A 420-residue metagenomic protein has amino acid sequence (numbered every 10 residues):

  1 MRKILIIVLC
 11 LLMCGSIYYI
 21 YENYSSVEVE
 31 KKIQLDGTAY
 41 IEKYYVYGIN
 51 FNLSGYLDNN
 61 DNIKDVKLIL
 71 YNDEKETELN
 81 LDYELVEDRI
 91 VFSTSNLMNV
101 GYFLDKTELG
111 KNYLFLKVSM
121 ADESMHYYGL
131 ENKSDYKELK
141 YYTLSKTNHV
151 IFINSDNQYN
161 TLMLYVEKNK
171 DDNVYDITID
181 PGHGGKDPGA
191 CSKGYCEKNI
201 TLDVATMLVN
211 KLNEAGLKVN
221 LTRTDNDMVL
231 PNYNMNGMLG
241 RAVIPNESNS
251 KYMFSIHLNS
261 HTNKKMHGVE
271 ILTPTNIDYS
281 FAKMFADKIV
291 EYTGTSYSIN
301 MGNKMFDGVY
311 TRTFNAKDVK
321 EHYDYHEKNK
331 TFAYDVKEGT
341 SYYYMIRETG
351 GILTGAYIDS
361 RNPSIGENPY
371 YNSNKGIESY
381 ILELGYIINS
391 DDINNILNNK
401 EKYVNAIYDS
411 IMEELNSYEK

Functional and structural regions predicted by a protein language model:
M1-C10: N-terminal Sec-pathway targeting helices
G15-K168: Basic, ligand-binding patches in group-transfer machinery, especially extracytoplasmic/periplasmic segments
N62-K64, N173, K265: Short loop/turn segments at connectors of secondary-structure elements within structured domains
Y165-D172, Y371: Short boundary motifs at domain starts and secondary-structure transition points
D172-V174, N249: A general structural motif
V174-G194: Short glycine-rich His-centered loop
Y195, L202-K420: Active-site-proximal helix/loop segments of hydrolytic enzymes
